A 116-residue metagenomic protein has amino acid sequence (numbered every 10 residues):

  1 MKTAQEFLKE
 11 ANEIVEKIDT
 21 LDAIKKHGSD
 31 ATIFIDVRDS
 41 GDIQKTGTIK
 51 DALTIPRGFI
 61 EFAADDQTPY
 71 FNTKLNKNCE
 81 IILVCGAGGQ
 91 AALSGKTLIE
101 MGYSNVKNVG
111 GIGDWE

Functional and structural regions predicted by a protein language model:
M1-T32, S40-E80, A87-E116: Rhodanese-like catalytic fold shared by cysteine-dependent sulfurtransferases and DSP/PTP-type phosphatases
I35: Active-site flanking residues adjacent to catalytic metal/cofactor-binding acidic residues
